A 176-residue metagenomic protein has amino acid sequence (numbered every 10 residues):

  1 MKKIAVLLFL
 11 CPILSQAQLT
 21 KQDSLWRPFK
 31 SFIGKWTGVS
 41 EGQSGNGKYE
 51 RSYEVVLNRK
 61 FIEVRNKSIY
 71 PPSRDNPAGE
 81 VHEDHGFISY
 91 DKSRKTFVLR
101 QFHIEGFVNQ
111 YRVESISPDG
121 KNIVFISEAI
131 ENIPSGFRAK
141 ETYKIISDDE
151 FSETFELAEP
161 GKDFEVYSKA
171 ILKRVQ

Functional and structural regions predicted by a protein language model:
M1-T20: Bacterial Sec-dependent N-terminal signal peptides
Q18-Q176: Hydrophobic small-molecule pocket/channel-lining residues, especially in calycin-type beta-barrels
